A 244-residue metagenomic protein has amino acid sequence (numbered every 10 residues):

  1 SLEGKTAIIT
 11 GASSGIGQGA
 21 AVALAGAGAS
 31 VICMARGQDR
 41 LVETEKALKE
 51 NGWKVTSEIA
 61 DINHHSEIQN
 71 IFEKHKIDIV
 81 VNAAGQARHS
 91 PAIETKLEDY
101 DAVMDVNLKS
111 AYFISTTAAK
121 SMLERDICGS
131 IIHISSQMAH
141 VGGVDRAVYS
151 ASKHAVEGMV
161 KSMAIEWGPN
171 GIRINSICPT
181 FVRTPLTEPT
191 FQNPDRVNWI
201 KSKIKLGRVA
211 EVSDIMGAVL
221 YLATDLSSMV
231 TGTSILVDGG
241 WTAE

Functional and structural regions predicted by a protein language model:
T6, S13-G15: Conserved glycine-rich cofactor-binding loop
A27-E43: Conserved glycine-rich Rossmann-like NAD(P)H-binding loop of the short-chain dehydrogenase/reductase
P91-A92, K96-M104, I200: Substrate-binding pocket helix/loop in short-chain dehydrogenase/reductase
S115, S152, V160: Active-site helix of classical SDR
K120, I165-P169, S228: Alpha-helical segment proximal to the catalytic Tyr-Lys
S136: Residue(s) in the substrate-gating loop at a strand-loop-helix junction that position the organic substrate next
R208-V237, T242-A243: C-terminal substrate-recognition "lid" of short-chain dehydrogenase/reductases
